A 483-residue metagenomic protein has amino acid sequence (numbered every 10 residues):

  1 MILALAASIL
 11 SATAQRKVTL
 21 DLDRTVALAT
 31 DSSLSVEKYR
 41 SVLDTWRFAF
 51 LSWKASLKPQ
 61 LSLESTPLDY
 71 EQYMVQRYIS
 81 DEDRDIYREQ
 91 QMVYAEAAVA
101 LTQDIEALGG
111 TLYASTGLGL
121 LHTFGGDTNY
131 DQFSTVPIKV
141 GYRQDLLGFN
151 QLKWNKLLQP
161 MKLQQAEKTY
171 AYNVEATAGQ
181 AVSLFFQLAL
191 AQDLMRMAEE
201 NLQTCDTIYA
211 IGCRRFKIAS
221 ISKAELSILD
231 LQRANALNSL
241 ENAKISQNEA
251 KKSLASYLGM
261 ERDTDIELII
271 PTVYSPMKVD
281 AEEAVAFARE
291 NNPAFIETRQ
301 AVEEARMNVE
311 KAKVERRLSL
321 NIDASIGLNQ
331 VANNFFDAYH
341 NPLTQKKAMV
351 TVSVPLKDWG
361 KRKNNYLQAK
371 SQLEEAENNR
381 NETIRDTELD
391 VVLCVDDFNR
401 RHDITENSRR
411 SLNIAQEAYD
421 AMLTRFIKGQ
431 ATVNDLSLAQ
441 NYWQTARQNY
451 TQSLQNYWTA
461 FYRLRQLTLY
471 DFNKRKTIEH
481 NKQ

Functional and structural regions predicted by a protein language model:
M1-T19: Bacterial Sec-dependent N-terminal signal peptides
T13-A95, D145-L147, Q151-W154, L158-P160 (+8 more regions): Bacterial Sec-pathway N-terminal export signals of envelope proteins
R16, E64-V140, I269-K278, E310 (+2 more regions): Small/polar, glycine/serine/threonine/aspartate-rich low-complexity segments that form flexible
L20, K156-F287, D397, R401 (+2 more regions): Periplasmic alpha-helical coiled-coil/stalk elements that build and connect Gram-negative outer-membrane
A27-E37, D44-Q60, A98-Q132, V140-L157 (+6 more regions): A glycine-/polar-enriched beta->alpha junction
K38-W53, N173, T177-A198, R214 (+5 more regions): Amphipathic alpha-helical coiled-coil segments
L63, E315-R316, N321, S325-G327 (+6 more regions): Exposed, low-structure sequence patches enriched in small/polar residues
A243, P293, A376, S453: Metallo-beta-lactamase
